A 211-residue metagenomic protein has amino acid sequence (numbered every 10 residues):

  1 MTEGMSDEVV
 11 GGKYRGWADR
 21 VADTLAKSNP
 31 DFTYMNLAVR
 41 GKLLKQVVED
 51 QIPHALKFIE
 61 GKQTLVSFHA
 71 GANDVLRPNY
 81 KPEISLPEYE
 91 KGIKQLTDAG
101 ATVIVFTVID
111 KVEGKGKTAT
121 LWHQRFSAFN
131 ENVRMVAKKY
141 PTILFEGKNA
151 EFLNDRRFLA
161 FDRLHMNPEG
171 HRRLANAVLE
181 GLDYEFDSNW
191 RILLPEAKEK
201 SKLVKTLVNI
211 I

Functional and structural regions predicted by a protein language model:
M1-A38, P53-K62: Serine-esterase "nucleophile elbow" of acetyl-processing enzymes
E3, P30, K45-L86, D110-K111: Oxyanion-hole/transition-state-stabilizing segment in secreted/luminal serine hydrolases and related acyltransferases
T33-A38, T64-H69, V103-T107, F145-E146: Structural recognition of the beta-strand scaffold that forms the well-ordered cores of secreted hydrolase catalytic
P82-E90, W122-F129: Charged helix-capping and loop-helix junction motifs
I93-T97: Surface-exposed amphipathic alpha-helices with a cationic face
D98-T102, T142: A short helix->loop->beta-strand "cap" motif at the edges of active sites that frequently abuts
E113-K148, P168: Substrate-gating cap/lid alpha-helix
M135, K139-P141, D162-I211: Conserved catalytic region of serine esterases and O-acyltransferases that act on ester linkages in lipids
